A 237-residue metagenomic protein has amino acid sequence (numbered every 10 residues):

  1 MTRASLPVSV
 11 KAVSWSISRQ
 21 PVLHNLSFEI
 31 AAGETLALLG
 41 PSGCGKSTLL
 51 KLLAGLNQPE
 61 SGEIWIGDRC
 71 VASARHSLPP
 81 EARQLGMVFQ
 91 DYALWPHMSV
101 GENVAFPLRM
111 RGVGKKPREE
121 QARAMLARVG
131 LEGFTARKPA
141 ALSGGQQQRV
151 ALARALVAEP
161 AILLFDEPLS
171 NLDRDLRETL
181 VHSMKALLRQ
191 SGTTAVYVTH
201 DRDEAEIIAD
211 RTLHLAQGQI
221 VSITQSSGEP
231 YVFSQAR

Functional and structural regions predicted by a protein language model:
R3-D175, L187: ABC family nucleotide-binding domain
A82, G192, Q217: ATP/adenylate-binding site constellation spanning eukaryotic-like Ser/Thr protein kinases, ABC-transporter
R177-S191: Helical segment within the ABC ATPase nucleotide-binding domain
G192-V198: Conserved H-loop
H200-D203: The feature captures the ABC ATPase H-loop/switch
A205-I207: A short, surface-exposed alpha-helical micro-motif characterized by mixed small hydrophobic and charged/polar residues
T212-Q225: H-loop (His-switch) and adjacent beta-strand-loop-beta switch element of ABC-type ATPase nucleotide-binding domains
Y231-R237: ABC ATPase nucleotide-binding domains
